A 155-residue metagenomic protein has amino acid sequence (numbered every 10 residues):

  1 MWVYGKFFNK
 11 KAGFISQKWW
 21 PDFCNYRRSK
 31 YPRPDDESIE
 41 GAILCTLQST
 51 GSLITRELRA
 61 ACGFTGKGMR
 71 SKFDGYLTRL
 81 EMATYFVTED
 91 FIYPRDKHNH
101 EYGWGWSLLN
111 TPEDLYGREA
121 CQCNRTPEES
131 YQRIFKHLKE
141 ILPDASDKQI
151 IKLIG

Functional and structural regions predicted by a protein language model:
M1-G155: Long, low-complexity intrinsically disordered regions
